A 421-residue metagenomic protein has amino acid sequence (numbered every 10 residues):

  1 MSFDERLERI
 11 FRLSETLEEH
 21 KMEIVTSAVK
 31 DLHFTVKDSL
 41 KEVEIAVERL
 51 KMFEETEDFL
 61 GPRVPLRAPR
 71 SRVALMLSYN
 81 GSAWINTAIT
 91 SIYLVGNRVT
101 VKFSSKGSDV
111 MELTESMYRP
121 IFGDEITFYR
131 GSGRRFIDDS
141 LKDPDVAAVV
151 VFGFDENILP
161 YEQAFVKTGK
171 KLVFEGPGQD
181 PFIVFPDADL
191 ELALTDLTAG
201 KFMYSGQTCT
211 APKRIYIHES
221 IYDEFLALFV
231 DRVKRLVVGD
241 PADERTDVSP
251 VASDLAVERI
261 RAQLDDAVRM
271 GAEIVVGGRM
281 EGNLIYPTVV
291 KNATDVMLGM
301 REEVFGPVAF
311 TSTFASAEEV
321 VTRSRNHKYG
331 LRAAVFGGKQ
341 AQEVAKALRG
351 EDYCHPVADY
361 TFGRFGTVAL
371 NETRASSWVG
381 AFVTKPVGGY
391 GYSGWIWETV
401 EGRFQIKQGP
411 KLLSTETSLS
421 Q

Functional and structural regions predicted by a protein language model:
M1-A68, S91: N-terminal Rossmann-like NAD(P)+-binding subdomain of aldehyde/semialdehyde dehydrogenases
S2-I10, P120, L284-Q421: Conserved C-terminal structural/oligomerization subdomain of aldehyde/semialdehyde dehydrogenase
R6, A28, G96, V149 (+6 more regions): Residue-level signal for inorganic ion chemistry
E55-D58, K171, A242, P386-G389: Catalytic, metal-anchored helix/loop core of enzyme active sites in primary metabolism
D58-L192, F314: Rossmann-like NAD(P) dinucleotide-binding subdomain of oxidoreductase/dehydrogenase enzymes
T100-K106, Y216, A369-N371: Short internal beta-strands
P120-I121, N157-T294, E318, L370: ALDH superfamily catalytic-core signature
D143, G176-G178, T208-T210, E244-R245 (+2 more regions): Short glycine-enriched loop/turn motifs at secondary-structure junctions
